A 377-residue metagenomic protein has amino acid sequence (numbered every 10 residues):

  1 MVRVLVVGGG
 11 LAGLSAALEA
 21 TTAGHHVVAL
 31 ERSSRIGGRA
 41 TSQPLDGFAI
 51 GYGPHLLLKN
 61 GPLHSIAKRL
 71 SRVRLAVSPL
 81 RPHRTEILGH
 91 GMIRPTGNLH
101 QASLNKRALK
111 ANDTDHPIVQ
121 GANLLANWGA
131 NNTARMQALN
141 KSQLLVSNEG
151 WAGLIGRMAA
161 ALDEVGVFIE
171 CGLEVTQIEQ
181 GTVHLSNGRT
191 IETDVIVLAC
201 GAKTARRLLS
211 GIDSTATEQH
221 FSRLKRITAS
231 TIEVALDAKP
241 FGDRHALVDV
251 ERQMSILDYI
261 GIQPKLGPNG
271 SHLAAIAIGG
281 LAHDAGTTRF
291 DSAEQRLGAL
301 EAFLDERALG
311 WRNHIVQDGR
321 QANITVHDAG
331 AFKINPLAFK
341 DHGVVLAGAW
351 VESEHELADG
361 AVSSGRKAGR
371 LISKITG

Functional and structural regions predicted by a protein language model:
R3-A29: N-terminal Rossmann-like FAD-binding beta1-loop-alpha1 element of flavoenzymes
V4, H25-V28, I196, G310-H314: Hydrophobic anchor at the start of a short beta-strand that flanks the dinucleotide cofactor-binding loop
A12, R35, K203: Conserved Rossmann-like nucleotide-cofactor binding loop
T21-L45: Glycine-rich FAD pyrophosphate-binding loop
A23, T176-E179, N187-A274, H283: Mid-domain catalytic core of redox enzymes that form a hydrophobic substrate pocket/lid adjacent to a catalytic redox
D46-V119: Dinucleotide-binding Rossmann-like beta1-alpha1 core, especially the glycine-rich loop that anchors the ADP
R135-G181, S186, I191, V195: Helical element adjacent to the flavin cofactor pocket in flavoenzyme catalytic cores
Y259-G377: Conserved flavin/dinucleotide-binding core of flavoenzymes
